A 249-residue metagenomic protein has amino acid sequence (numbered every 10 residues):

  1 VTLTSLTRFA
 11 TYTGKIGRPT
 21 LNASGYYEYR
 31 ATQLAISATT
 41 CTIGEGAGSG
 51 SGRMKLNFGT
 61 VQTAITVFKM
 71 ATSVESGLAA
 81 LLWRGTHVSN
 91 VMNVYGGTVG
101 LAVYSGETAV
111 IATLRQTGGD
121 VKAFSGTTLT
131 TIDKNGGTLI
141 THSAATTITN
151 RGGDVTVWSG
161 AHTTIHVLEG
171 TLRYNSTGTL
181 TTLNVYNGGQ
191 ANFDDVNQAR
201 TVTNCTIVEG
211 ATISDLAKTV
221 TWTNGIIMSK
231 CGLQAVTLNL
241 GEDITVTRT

Functional and structural regions predicted by a protein language model:
V1-T249: Extracellular beta-strand-rich, repetitive "passenger/adhesive" scaffolds that bind or process carbohydrates
